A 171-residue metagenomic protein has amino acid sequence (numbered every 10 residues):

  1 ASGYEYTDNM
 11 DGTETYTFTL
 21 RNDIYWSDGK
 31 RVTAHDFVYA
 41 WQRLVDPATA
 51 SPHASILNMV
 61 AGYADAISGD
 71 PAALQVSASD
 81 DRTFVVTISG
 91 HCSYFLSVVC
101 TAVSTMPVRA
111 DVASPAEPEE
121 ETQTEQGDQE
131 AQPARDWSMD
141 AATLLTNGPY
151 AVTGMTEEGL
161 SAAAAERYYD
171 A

Functional and structural regions predicted by a protein language model:
A1, D11-T13, P71, S79-T83 (+2 more regions): Extracytoplasmic
S2-H53, V85: Aromatic- and charge-enriched surface segment that lines or borders ligand/interaction sites
E5-T7, S77, A151-T153: Conserved positions in beta-strands of structured domains
R21-D23, D80, S89, R109: Short strand-loop junctions, especially beta-strand C-caps/beta-turns that link beta-sheets to coils or alpha-helices
I56-D65: A surface/secretory-pathway sequence property marking extracellular, secreted, or lumenal proteins enriched
A64-A78: Alpha-helix-centered segments that form part of catalytic cores
P71, I88, C92-A171: Gly/Pro-rich hinge or "lid" segments in bacterial periplasmic/extracellular proteins
S77-S93: Non-catalytic accessory/assembly modules
